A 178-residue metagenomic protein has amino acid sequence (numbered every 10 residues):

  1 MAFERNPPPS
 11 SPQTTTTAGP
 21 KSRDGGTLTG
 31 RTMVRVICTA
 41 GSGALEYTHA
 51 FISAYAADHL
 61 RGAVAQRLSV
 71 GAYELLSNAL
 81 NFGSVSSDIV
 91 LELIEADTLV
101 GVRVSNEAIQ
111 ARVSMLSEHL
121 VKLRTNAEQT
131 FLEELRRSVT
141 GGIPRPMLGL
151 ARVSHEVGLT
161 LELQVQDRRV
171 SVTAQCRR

Functional and structural regions predicted by a protein language model:
A2-R35, L80-R178: Conserved beta-strand-loop-beta-strand hairpin that lines the nucleotide-binding pocket of ATP/GTP-utilizing enzymes
A18-P20, G41, S53-Y55: Short acidic/polar alpha-helix capping motifs at helix-coil junctions
R31-H49: STAS-typified acidic loop motif
L45, L68-S69, S84: Generic structural signal for well-ordered secondary structure
H49-E74, V139-I143: Conserved short strand/loop->alpha-helix "switch" segment adjacent to the catalytic nucleotide/phosphoryl-transfer site
